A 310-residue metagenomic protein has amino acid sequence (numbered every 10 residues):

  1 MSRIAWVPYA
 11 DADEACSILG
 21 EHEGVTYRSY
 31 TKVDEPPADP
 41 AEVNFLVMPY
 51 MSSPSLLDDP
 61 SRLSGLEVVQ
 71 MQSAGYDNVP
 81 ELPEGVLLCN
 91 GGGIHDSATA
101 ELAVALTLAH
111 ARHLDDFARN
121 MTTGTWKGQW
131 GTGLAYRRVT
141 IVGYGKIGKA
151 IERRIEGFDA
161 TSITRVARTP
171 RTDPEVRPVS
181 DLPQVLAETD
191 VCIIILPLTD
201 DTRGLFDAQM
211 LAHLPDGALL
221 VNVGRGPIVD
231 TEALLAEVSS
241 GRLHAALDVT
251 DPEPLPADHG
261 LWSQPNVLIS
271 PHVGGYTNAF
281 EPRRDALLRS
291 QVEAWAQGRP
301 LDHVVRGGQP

Functional and structural regions predicted by a protein language model:
M1-M48, S52: N-terminal glycine-/charge-rich "phosphate-binding" loop or analogous flexible N-terminal tail
H22-R28, V43-F45, L63-E67, P83-I94 (+2 more regions): Active-site regions of enzymes building and remodeling cell-envelope glycoconjugates
N44-A118: Phosphate/diphosphate ligand-binding glycine-rich loop within oxidoreductases
L57-G65, P80-E84, G157, L211-D216 (+2 more regions): Short, conserved loop/helix-junction motifs that constitute active-site signature segments in enzyme catalytic cores
A100-D116, G157-F158, A286-R299: Oxidoreductase and adenylate-handling cofactor-binding alpha/beta cores
A118-A150, F158: Glycine-rich NAD(P)-binding loop of Rossmann-like domains
T161, T169-G260: Rossmann-like adenosine-cofactor binding region
G217-L219, V223-P310: Rossmann-like dinucleotide-binding domain for NAD(H)/NADP(H)
